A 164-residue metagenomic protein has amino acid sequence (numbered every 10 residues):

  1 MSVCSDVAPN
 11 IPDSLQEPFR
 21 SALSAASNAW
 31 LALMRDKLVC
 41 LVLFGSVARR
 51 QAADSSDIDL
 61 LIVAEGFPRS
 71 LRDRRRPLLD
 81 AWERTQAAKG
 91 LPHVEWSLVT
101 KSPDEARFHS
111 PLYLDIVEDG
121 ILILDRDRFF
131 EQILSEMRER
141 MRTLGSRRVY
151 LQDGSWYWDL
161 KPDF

Functional and structural regions predicted by a protein language model:
M1-V39, A48-D54, E65-F164: Catalytic core of pol beta-like nucleotidyltransferases
F44-S46: Glycine-rich beta-strand-to-loop/alpha-helix junction loops that act as flexible
D57-D59: C-terminal substrate-binding/catalytic lobe of Rossmann-fold NAD(P)-dependent dehydrogenases
